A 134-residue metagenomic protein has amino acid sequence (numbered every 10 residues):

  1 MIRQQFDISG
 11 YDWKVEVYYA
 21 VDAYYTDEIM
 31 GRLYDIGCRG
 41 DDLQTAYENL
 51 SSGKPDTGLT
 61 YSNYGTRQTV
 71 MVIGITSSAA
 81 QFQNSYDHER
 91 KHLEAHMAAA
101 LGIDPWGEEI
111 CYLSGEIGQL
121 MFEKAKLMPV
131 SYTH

Functional and structural regions predicted by a protein language model:
M1-E48: Non-catalytic terminal regions of proteins
I36-A80: Active-site scaffold of zinc-dependent metalloenzymes
A80-Q83, P105-E109: Alpha-helical scaffolds flanking conserved acidic
N84-H96: Active-site recognition of the HExxH zinc-binding catalytic motif
A100-I103: Short linker/helix segments within small regulatory modules
W106-L120: An active-site-proximal "capping" alpha-helix that borders the catalytic cofactor pocket
K124: Charged phosphate-binding loop/patch that engages nucleotide di/tri-phosphates or the phosphate backbone of nucleic
T133-H134: Conserved small/polar residues in nucleotide/adenosyl-binding loops
